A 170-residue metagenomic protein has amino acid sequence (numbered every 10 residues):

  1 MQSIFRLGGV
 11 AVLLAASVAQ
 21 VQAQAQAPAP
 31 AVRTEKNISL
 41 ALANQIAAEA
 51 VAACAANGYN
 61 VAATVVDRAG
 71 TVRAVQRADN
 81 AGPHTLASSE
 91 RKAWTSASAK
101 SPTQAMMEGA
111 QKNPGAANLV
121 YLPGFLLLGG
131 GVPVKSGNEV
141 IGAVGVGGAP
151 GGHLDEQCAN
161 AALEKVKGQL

Functional and structural regions predicted by a protein language model:
M1-G9: Bacterial N-terminal signal peptides that target proteins for export
G8-A19: Bacterial N-terminal signal peptides
Q22-L170: Flexible, solvent-exposed loop/hinge segments and secondary-structure transition points
